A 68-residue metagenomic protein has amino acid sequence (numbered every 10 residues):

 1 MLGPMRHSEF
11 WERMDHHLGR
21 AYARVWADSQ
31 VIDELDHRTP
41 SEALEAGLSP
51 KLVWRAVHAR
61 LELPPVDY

Functional and structural regions predicted by a protein language model:
M1-Y68: C-terminal alpha-helical interaction appendages
